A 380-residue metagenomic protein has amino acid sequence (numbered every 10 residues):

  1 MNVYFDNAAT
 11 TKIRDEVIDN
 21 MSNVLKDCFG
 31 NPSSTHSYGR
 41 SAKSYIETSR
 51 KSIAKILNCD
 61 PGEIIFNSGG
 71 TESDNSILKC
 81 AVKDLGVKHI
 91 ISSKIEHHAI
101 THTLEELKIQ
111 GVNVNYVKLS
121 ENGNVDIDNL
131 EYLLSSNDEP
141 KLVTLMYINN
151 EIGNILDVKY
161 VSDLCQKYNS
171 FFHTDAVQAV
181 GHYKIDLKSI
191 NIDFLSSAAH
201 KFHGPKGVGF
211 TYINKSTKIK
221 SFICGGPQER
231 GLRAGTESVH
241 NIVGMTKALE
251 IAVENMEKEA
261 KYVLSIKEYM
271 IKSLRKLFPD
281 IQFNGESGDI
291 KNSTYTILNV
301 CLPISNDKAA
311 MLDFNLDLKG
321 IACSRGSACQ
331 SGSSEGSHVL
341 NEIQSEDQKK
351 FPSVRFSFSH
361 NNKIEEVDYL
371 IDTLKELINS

Functional and structural regions predicted by a protein language model:
M1-S380: Pyridoxal 5′-phosphate
